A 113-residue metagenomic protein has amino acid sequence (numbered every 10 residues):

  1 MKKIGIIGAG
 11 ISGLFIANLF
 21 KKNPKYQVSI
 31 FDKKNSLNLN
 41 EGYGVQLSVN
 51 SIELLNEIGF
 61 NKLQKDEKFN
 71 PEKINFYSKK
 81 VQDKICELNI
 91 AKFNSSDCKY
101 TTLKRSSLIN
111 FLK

Functional and structural regions predicted by a protein language model:
M1-S12: Beta1/beta-strand and adjacent pyrophosphate-binding region of the FAD-binding site in flavoprotein oxidoreductases
I4, S48-K113: Conserved N-terminal helical subregion
F15-I16: Hydrolases whose catalytic domains are alpha/beta-hydrolase-1, hotdog thioesterase, or metallo-beta-lactamase-like
L19-E41: Glycine-rich FAD pyrophosphate-binding loop
N40-G42, C98-K99: A detector of helix-start/N-cap boundary segments at the beginnings of structured domains
Y43-L47: Active-site loop of classical SDR/Rossmann-like NAD(P)-dependent oxidoreductases, centered on the catalytic Tyr-X3-Lys
